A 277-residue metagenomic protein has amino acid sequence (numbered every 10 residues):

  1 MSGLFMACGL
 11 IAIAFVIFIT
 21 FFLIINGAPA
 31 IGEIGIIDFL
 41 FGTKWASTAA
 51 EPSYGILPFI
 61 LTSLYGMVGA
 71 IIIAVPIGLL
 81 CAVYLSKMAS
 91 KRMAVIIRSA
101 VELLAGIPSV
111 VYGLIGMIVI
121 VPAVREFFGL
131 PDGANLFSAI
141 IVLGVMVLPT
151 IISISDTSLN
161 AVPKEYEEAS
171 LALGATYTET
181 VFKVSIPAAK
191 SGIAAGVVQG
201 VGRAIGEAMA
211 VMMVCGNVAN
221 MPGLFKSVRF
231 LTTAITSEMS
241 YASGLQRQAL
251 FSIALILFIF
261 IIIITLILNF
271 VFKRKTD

Functional and structural regions predicted by a protein language model:
M1-L57, L61-L64, V68, F251-D277: N-terminal, non-cleaved signal-anchor transmembrane helix
S2, I77-G116: Cytoplasmic-entry segments and transmembrane alpha-helices of multi-pass inner-membrane transporters
I56-Y84, V197: Transmembrane alpha-helix signature in integral membrane proteins
E102-V147: Generic hydrophobic transmembrane alpha-helix motif, especially the helices
P108, L173-G174, P187: Glycine/proline-centered hinge or cleavage motifs at structural transition points of membrane proteins
I154-S155, Y177-C215: Transmembrane alpha-helices
D156-N160, K164, L171, V198 (+1 more regions): C-terminal transmembrane helix and the adjacent membrane-cytosol boundary/short C-terminal tail of inner/organellar
V211-F258: Interhelical loop and adjacent transmembrane-helix boundary motif in polytopic membrane transport permeases
